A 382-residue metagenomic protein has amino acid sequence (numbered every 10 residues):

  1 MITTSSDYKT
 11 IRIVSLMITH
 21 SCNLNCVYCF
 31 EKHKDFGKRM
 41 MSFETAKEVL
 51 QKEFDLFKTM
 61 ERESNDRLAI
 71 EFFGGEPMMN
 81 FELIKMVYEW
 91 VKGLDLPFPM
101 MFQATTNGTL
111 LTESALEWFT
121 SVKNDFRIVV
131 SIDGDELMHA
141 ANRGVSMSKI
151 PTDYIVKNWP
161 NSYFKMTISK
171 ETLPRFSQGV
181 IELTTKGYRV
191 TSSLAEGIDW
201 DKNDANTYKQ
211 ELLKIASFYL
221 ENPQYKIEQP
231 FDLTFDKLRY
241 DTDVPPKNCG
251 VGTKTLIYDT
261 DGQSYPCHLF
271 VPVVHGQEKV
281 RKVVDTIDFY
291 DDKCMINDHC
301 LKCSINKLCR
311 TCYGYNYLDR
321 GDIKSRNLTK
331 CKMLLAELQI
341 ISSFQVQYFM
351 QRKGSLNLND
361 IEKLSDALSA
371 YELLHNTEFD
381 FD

Functional and structural regions predicted by a protein language model:
M1-S15, M60-N65: N-terminal [4Fe-4S]-dependent radical SAM core
S6-T45: Canonical Radical SAM [4Fe-4S] cluster-binding loop centered on the CxxxCxxC motif and its immediate flanking residues
R12, D66-L68, G252, H299: Exposed loop/turn and edge beta-strand positions of beta-sandwich/beta-sheet ligand-binding modules
I18-N25, E76, G252, C300-K302 (+1 more regions): Cysteine-centered iron-sulfur cluster-binding motifs in ferredoxin-type domains/subunits of redox enzymes
C22, C26, F72, A104 (+1 more regions): Conserved, mostly hydrophobic/aromatic
L50-F73, N80-D199: Radical SAM/AdoMet-radical enzyme domain recognition
L137-S264, L269-H275: Radical SAM enzyme [4Fe-4S]-AdoMet core and its adjacent flexible, acidic and glycine-rich loops/tails across
V271-D382: Flexible mid-to-C-terminal extensions adjoining Fe-S/redox cofactors in radical SAM and related proteins
